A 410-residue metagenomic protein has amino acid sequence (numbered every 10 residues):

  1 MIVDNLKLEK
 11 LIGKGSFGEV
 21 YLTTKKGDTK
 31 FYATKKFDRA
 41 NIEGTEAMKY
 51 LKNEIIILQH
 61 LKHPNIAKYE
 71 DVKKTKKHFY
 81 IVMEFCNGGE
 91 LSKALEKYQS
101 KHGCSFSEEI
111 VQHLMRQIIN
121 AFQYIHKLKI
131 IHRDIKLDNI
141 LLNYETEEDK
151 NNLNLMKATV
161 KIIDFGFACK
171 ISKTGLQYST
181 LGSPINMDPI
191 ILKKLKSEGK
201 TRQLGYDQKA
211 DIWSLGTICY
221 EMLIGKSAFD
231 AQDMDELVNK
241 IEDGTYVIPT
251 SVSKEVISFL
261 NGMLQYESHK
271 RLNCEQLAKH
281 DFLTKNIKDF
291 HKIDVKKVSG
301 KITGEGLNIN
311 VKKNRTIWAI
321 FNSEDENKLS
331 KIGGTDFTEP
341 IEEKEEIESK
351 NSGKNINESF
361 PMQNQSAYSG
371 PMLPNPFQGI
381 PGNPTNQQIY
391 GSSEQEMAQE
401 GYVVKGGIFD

Functional and structural regions predicted by a protein language model:
E19: Conserved N-lobe ATP-binding subsite of Hanks-type protein kinase domains, especially the beta3 VAIK lysine
D71-V72: A short, aromatic-enriched beta-strand patch in the conserved N-lobe beta-sheet of the protein kinase catalytic domain
K77-E90, A94: Conserved short submotifs of the Hanks-type protein kinase catalytic core that shape the nucleotide-binding pocket
L114-M115: Activation segment signature within eukaryotic-like protein kinase domains
N120-I130: Protein kinase catalytic-loop region centered on the HRD/HxD motif
